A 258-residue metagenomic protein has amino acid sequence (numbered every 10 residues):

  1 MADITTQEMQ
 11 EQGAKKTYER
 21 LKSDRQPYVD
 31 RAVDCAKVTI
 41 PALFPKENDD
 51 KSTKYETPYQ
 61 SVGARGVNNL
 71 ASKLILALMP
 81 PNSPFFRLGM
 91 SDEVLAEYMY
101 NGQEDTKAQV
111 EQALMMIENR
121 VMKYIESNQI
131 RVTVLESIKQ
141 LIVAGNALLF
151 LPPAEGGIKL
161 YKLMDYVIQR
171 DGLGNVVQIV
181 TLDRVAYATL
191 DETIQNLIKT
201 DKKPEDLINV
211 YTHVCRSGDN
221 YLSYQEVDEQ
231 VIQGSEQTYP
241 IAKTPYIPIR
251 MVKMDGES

Functional and structural regions predicted by a protein language model:
M1-N209, C215-Y221, D228, M254: Extended, helix-rich architectural segments
L222-S258: Extended, charged amphipathic alpha-helical segments
